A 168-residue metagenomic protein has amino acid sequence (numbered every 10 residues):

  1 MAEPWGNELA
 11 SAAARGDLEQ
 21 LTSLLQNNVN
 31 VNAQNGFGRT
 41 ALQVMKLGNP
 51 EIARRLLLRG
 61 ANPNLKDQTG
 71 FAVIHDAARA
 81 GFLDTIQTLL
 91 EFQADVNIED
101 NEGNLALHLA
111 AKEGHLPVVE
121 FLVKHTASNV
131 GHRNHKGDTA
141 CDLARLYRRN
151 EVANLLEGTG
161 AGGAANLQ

Functional and structural regions predicted by a protein language model:
M1-S11, H125, R133-Q168: Ankyrin-repeat-protein effector appendages
Q20, E51-I52, D84-T85, P117-V118 (+1 more regions): Conserved ankyrin/ankyrin-like repeat signature
V31, P63, V96, N129-V130 (+1 more regions): Ankyrin-repeat inter-repeat connecting loop/turn
